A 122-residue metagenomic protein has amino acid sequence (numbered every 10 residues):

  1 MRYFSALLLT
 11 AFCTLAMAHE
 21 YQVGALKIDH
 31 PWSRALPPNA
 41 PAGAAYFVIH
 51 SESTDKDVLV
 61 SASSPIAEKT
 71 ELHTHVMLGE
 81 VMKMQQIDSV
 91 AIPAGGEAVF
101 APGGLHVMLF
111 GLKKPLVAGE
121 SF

Functional and structural regions predicted by a protein language model:
M1-T10: Sec-dependent signal peptide recognition, specifically the positively charged N-region followed immediately by
A11-F12, A40: Amphipathic alpha-helical interaction segments
C13-M17: N-terminal signal peptide c-region/cleavage motif recognized by signal peptidases
H19-F122: Compact, glycine-rich, soluble single-domain proteins
